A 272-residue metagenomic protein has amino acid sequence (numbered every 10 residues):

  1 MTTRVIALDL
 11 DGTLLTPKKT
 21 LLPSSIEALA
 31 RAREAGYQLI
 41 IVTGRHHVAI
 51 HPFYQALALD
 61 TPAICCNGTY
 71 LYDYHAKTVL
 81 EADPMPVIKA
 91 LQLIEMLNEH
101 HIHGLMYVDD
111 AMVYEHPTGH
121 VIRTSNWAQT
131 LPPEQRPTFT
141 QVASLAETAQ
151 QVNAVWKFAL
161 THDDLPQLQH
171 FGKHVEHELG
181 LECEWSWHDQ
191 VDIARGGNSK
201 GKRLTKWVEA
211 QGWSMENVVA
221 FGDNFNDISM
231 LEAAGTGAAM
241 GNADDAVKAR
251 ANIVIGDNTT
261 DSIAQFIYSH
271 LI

Functional and structural regions predicted by a protein language model:
M1-L8, E27-A30, E34, W213: Non-catalytic pre-domain segments flanking phosphatase-related domains
M1-V5, T16, L22, V191-I272: Mg2+-dependent phosphoryl-transfer enzymes with acidic/Ser/Thr/Gly-rich catalytic loops
T20-A128: Active-site phosphate-binding/coordination module
Q38, H103, E182, T236-G237 (+1 more regions): Residue-level detector of anion-binding/catalytic polar loops
L57-L59, C66-N67, H75, E178-L179 (+2 more regions): Short, structured coil segments at secondary-structure junctions
D60-C66, T124-N126, C183-E184, G237-G241 (+1 more regions): Short hydrophobic/aromatic-enriched beta-strand-loop microsegments
M96, H100-H103, Y107-F221: Conserved acidic, metal-coordinating active-site core of Asp-based, Mg2+-dependent phosphoryl-transfer enzymes
